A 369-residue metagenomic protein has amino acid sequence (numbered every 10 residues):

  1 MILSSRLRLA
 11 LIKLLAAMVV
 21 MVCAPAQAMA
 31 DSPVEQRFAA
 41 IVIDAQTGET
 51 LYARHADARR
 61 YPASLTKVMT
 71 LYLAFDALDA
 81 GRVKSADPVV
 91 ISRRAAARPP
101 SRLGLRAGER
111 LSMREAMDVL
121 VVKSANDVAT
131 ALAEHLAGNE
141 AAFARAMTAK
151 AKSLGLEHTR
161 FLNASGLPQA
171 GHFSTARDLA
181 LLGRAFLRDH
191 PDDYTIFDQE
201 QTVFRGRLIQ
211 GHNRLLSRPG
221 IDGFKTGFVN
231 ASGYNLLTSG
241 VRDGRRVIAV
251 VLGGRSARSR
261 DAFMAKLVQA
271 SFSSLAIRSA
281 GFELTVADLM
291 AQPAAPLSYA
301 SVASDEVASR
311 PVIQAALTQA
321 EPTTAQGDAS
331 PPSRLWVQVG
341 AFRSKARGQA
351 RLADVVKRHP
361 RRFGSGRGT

Functional and structural regions predicted by a protein language model:
M1-L9: N-terminal secretory signal peptides that target proteins for export/translocation
I12-A24: Bacterial N-terminal signal peptides
A28-R177, L187: Active-site-adjacent loops and short helices of periplasmic peptidoglycan-processing enzymes
F38, S333-W336: Short structural boundary motif marking the start of a folded domain
L51, L289, V339-G340: Local beta-strand/beta-hairpin segments that build beta-sheet-rich folds
R59, I248, W336-Q338: Short aromatic/hydrophobic contact patches that present stacked aromatics for nucleic-acid/ligand binding
R177-S333, R343-T369: Extracytoplasmic
